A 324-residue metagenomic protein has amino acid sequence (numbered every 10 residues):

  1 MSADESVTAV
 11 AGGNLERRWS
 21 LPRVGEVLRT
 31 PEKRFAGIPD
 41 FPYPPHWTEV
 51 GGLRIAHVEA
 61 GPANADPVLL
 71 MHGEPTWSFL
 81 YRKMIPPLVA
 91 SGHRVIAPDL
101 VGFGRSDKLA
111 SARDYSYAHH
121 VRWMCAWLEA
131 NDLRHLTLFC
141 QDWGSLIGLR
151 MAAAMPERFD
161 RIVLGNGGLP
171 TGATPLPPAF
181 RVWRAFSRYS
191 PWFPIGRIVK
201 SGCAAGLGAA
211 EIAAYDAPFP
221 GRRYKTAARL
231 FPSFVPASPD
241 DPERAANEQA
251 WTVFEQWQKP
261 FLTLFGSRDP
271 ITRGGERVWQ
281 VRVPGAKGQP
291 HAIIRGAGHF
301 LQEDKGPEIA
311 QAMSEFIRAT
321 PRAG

Functional and structural regions predicted by a protein language model:
S2, V7-P45, I55-A63, P67 (+6 more regions): Flexible "cap/lid" subdomain of the alpha/beta-hydrolase fold that forms the substrate-access gate
H46-V50: Short acidic-hydrophobic surface loop/beta-edge motif
E59-R105: Conserved HGGG/HGGXW glycine-rich cap/lid loop of the alpha/beta-hydrolase fold
G73, D304-K305: Active-site helix-initiating loop/hinge in glycosyltransferases
A297: Conserved short acidic donor-positioning loop in nucleotide-sugar-dependent glycosyltransferases
